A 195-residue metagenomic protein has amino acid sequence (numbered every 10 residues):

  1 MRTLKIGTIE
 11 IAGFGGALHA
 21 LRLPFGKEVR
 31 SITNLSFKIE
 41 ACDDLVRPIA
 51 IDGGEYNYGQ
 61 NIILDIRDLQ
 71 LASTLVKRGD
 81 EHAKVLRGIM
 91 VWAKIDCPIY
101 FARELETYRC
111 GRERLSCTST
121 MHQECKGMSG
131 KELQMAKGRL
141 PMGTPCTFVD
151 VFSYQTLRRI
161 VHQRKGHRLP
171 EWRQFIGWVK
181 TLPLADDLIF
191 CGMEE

Functional and structural regions predicted by a protein language model:
M1-E195: Family-specific signature for flavin-dependent thymidylate synthase
